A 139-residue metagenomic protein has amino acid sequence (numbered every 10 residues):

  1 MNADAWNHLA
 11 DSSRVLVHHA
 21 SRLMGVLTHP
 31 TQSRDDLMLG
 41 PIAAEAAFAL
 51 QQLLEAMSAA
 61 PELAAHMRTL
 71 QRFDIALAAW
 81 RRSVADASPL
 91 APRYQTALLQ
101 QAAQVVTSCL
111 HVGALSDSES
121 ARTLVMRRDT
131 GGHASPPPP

Functional and structural regions predicted by a protein language model:
D4-A5, D11, V15-D129: Long, low-complexity or tandemly repetitive, helically biased scaffold regions used for multimeric assembly/adhesion
